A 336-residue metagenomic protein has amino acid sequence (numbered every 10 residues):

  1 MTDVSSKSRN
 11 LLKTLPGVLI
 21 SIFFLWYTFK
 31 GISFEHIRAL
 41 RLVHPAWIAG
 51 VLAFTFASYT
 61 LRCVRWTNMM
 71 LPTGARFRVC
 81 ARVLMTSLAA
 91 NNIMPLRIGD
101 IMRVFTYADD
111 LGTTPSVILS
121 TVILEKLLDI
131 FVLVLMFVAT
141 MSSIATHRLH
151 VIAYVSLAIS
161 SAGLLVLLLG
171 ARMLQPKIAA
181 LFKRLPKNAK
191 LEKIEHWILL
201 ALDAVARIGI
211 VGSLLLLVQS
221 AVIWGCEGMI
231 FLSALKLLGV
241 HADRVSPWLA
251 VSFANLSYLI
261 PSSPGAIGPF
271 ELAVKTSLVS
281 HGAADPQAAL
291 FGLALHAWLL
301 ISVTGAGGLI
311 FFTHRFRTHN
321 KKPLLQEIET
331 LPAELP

Functional and structural regions predicted by a protein language model:
M1-T86, S143, R148-L259, Q287 (+2 more regions): Predominantly cytoplasmic-facing regulatory/coupling regions of multi-pass membrane proteins
L71, A81-G112, E195, L199: Extended non-transmembrane interhelical loops and adjacent amphipathic helices of multipass membrane proteins
L71, N92, A108-D109, K236-L237 (+2 more regions): Transmembrane helix-loop junction
R78-R82, G99-D100, T113-E125, A283-A294: Membrane-interface alpha-helices at helix entry/exit sites of multi-pass transporters
S87-L96, V251-E271: Transmembrane alpha-helix interface/packing and boundary motifs in multi-pass membrane proteins, characterized by
A90-M94, L119-S142, L290-G305: Membrane-embedded alpha-helical segments of transport systems, primarily multispan ion/solute transporters
Y107-P115, L272-Q287: Interfacial segments of multi-pass membrane proteins
